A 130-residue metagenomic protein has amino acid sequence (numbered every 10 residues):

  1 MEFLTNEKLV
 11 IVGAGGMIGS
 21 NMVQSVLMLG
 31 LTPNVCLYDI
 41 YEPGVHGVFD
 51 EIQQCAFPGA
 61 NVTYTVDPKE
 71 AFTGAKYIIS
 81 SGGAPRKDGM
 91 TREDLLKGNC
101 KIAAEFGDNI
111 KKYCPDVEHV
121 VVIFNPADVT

Functional and structural regions predicted by a protein language model:
N6, L31-A75, A84: Conserved N-terminal Rossmann-fold NAD(P) cofactor-binding segment
K8-L9, V120: Conserved hydrophobic helix-helix packing surfaces used for dimerization/oligomerization
G15: Conserved glycine-rich cofactor-binding loop
G19-S20: N-terminal Rossmann-fold NAD(P) dinucleotide-binding loop
V26: Aromatic pocket-lining residues of Rossmann-like dinucleotide-binding sites
I79-S80, V122: Redox-cofactor binding/interface segments in oxidoreductases and associated redox assembly factors
G82-G83, N125: Short glycine-/small-residue-rich Rossmann-like dinucleotide-binding loops
T91-T130: Rossmann-like NAD(P)(H) cofactor-binding subdomain of soluble oxidoreductases
